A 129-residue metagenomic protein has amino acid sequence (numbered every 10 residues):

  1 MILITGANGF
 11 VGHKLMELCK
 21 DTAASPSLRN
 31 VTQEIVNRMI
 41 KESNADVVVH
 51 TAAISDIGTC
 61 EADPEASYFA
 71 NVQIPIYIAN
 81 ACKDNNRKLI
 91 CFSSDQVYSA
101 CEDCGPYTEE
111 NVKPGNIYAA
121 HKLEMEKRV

Functional and structural regions predicted by a protein language model:
M1-C19: N-terminal Rossmann NAD(P)H-binding glycine-rich loop of SDR-like oxidoreductase domains
T5, V48-A52, L89-D95: SDR active-site strand-loop-helix element
G12, I57-G58, S99-A100: Glycine/Thr-rich phosphate-binding loops of Rossmann-like dinucleotide-binding domains
K14-L18, A81, R128: Rossmann-fold NAD(P)-dependent oxidoreductase module
A23-I35: Rossmann-fold cofactor-recognition segment
T32-A70, A81: NAD(P)H-binding glycine-rich loop region in Rossmannoid oxidoreductase-like domains and their noncatalytic homologs
F69, Q73-Y77, V97-V129: Catalytic helix-loop patch of NAD(P)-dependent Rossmann-fold dehydrogenases
D84-K88: A short helix->loop->beta-strand "cap" motif at the edges of active sites that frequently abuts
